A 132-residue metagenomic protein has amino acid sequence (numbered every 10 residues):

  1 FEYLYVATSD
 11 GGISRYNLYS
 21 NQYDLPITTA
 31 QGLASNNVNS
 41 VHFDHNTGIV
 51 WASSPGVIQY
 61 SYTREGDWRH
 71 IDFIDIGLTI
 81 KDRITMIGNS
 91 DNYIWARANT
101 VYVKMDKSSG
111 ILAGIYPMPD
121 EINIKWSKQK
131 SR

Functional and structural regions predicted by a protein language model:
F1, T28-H45, I71-D91, I115-R132: Short coil-to-beta transitions that initiate beta-strands within beta-rich domains
Y3-A7, I49-A52, Y93-A96: Conserved beta-propeller blade signature
A7-I27: Beta-propeller domains
S9-D10, P55, N99, K107: Short loop/turn segments immediately following the C-termini of beta-strands
G12-S14, V57-Y60, Y102-K104: Structural signal for beta-propeller blades
N17-N21, Y62-G66, D106-G110: Short loop/turn segments that connect beta-strands within beta-propeller blades
